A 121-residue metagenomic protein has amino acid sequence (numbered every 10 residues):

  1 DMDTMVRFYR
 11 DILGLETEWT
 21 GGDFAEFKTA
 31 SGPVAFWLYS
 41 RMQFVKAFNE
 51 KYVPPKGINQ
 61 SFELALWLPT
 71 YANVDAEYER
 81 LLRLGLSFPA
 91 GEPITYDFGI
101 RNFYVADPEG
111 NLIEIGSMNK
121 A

Functional and structural regions predicted by a protein language model:
D1-V45: Core segments of cupin and vicinal oxygen chelate
D1-V6, E63-L66, M118-A121: N-terminal beta-strand motif that seeds the catalytic metal site of vicinal oxygen chelate
T4-R7, D11, A72-R83: Replace "anionic and nucleotidyl ligands
L13-G14, D23-A25, F62, P89 (+1 more regions): Residue-level marker for the onset of beta-strands and adjacent loop->beta junctions in well-ordered domains
F27-A30, N49-R80, R101-A106: Vicinal oxygen chelate
F44-K51, G91: A short, acidic/glycine-rich surface segment
Y78-A121: Vicinal oxygen chelate
